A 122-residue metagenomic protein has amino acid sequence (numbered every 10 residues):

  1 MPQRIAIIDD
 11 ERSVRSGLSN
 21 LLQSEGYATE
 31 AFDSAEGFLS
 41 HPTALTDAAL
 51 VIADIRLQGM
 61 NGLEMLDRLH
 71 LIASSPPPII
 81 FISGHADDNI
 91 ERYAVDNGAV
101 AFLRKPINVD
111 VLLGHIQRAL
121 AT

Functional and structural regions predicted by a protein language model:
R12-E30, N97: Two-component/phosphorelay signaling modules centered on CheY-like receiver
R15, Q58, D87, P106: The feature encodes the CheY-like receiver
A31-L50: Acidic, metal-coordinating helix/loop segments flanking the phosphotransfer/catalytic sites of two-component signaling
D33-S34, N61-E64: Acidic catalytic/metal-coordinating carboxylates
D54, S83: Active-site residues of response regulator receiver
L63-S75: Short amphipathic alpha-helix used as the core "switch/output" element in two-component signaling
E64, A86-A101: Alpha4 helix (beta4-alpha4-beta5 surface) of REC/receiver domains from two-component response regulators
N89, I107-Q117: C-terminal output helix
